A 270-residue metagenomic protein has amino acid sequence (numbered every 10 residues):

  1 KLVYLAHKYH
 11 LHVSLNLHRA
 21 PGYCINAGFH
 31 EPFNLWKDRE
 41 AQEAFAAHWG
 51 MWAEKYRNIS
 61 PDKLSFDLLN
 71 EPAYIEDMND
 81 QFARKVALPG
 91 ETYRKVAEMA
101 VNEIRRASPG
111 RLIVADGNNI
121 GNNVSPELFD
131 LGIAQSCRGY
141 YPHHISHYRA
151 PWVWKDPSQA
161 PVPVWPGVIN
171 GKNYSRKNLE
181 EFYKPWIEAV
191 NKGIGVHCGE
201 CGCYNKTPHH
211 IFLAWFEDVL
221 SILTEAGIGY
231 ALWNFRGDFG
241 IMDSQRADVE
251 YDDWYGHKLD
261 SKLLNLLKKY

Functional and structural regions predicted by a protein language model:
K1-A53: Active-site beta->alpha N-cap acidic-glycine motif
K1-C24, Y93-G110, V114, I211-A226: Aromatic-lined substrate-binding rim segments of carbohydrate-active enzymes
H12-N16, H197-E200, G229-W233: Short, well-structured secondary-structure segments
L17-Y23, L69, G117-N119, A231-G240: Short, solvent-exposed turn/loop segments enriched in Gly/Ser/Thr/Pro and often Arg
A27, W36-N173, E180-Y204, E225-I228: Active-site region of glycoside hydrolase catalytic domains
E31-N34, F129-G132, W152-W154, F216 (+2 more regions): Short, hinge-like loop/turn segments at secondary-structure boundaries
N34, P126, R138, W233 (+1 more regions): Flexible, active-site-adjacent loop/turn segments at secondary-structure boundaries
P208-Y270: Aromatic-rich peripheral "rim/lid" segments of glycoside hydrolase catalytic domains that contact and position glycan
